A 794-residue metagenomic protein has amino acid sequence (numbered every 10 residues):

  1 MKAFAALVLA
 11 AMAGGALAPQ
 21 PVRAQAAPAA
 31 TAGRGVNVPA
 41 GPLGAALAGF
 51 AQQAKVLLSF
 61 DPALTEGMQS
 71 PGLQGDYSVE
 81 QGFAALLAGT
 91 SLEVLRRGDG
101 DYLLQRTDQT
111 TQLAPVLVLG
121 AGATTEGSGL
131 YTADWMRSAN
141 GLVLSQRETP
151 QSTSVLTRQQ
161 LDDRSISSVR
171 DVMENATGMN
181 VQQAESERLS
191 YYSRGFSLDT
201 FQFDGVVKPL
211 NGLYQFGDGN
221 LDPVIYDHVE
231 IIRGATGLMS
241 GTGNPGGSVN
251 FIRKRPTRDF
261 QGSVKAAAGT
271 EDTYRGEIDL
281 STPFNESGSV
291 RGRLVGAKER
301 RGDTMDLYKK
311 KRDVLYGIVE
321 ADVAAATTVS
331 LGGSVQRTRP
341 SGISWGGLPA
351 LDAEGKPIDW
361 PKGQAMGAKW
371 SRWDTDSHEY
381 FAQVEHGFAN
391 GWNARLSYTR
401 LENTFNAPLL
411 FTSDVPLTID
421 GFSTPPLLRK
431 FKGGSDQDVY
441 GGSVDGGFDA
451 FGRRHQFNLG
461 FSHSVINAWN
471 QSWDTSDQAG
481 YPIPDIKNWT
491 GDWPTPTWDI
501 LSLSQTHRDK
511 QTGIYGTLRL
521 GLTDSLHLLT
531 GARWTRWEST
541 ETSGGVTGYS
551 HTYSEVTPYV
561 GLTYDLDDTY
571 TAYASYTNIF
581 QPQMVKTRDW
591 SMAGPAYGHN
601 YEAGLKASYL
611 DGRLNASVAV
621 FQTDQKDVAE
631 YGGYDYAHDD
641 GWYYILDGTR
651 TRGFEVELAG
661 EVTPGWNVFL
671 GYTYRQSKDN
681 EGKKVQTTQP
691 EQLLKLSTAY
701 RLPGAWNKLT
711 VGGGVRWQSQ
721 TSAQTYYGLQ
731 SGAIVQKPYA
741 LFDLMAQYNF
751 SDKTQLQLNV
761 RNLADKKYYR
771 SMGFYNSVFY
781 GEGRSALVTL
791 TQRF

Functional and structural regions predicted by a protein language model:
Y102-Q105, Y131-S154, R158, R170-V207 (+1 more regions): Extracytoplasmic beta-strand/coil segments of soluble accessory domains associated with Gram-negative outer-membrane
V181, S190, V206-R233, I252-R253: Short acidic/polar hinge/loop motifs at secondary-structure boundaries that mediate gating or recognition
P209-L210, I225-D227, L238-G317, V323-T327 (+2 more regions): Outer-membrane beta-barrel translocator/receptor signature
E299-D303, Y316-G387, E402-S435, A479-H507 (+2 more regions): Acidic/polar loop-and-plug regions of large Gram-negative outer-membrane beta-barrel proteins
E320-A324, S435-Q437, R454-I466, Q505-Q625 (+2 more regions): Structural signature of Gram-negative outer-membrane beta-barrels, strongest in the C-terminal barrel of TonB-dependent
E385-T399, N403-L409, Y597-E661, V668 (+2 more regions): Membrane-embedded beta-barrel scaffold of Gram-negative outer-membrane proteins
D524-S525, Y644-Y726, A764, T789 (+1 more regions): Gram-negative outer-membrane beta-barrel transporters
W717-Y726, Q747-F794: C-terminal beta-signal and adjacent terminal beta-strands/loops of Gram-negative outer-membrane beta-barrel proteins
